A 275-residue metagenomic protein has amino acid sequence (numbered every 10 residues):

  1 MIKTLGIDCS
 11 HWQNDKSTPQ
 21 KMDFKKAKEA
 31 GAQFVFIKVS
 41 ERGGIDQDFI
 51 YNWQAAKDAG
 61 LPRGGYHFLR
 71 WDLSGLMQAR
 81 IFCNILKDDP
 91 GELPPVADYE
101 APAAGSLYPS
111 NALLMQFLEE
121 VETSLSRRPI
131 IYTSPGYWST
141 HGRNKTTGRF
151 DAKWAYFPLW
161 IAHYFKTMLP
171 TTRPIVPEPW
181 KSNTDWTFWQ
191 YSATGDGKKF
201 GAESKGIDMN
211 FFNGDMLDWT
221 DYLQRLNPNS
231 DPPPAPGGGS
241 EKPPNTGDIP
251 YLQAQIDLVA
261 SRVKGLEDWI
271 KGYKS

Functional and structural regions predicted by a protein language model:
M1-Q13, S17, M22-K25, E29 (+1 more regions): Functionally critical loop-and-helix segments that line ligand-binding/catalytic clefts of soluble enzyme domains
M1-R127: Substrate-binding cleft of extracellular glycoside hydrolase catalytic domains
V39, K57-G60, L86, V121-L125 (+6 more regions): Sec/Tat-exported extracytoplasmic proteins
G44, D72, W138, M168 (+1 more regions): Flexible, glycine-rich phosphate/dinucleotide-binding loops and adjacent beta-alpha linkers at cofactor/substrate
I85-D89, K153, W180, T246 (+2 more regions): Alpha-helix C-terminal capping segments
L93-V176: Catalytic domains of cell-wall/extracellular-matrix polysaccharide-remodeling enzymes, centered on de-N-acetylation
K242-S275: Short, low-complexity, charged amphipathic interaction modules
